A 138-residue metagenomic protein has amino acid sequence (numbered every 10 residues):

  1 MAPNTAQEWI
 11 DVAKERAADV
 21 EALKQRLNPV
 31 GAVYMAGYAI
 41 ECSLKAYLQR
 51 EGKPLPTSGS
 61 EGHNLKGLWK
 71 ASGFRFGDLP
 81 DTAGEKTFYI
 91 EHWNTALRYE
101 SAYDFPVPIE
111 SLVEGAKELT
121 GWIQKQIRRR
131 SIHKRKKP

Functional and structural regions predicted by a protein language model:
M1-D11, L48-P138: Long, charged low-complexity segments
A17-V30: Helix-loop segments that flank and shape redox-cofactor active sites
P29-L48: Short, hydrophobic, well-ordered secondary-structure elements
